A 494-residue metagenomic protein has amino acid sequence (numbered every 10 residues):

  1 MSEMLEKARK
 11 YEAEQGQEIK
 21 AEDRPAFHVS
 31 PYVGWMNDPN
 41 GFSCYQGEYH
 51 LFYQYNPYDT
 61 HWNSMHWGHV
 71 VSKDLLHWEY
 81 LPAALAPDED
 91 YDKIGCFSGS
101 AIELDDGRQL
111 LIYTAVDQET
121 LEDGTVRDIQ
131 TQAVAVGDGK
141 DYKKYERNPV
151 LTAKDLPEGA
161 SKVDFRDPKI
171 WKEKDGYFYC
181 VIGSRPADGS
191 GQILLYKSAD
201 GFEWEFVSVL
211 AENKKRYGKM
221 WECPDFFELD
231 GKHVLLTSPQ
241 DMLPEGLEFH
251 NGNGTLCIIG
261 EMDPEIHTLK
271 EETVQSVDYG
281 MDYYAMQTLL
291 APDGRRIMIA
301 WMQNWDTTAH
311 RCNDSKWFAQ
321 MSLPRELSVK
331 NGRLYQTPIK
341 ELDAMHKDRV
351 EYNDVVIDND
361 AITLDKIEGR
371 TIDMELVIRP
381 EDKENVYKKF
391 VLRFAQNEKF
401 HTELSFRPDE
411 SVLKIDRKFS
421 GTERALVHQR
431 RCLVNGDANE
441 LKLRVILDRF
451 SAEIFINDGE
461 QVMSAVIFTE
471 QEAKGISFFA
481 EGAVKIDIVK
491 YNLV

Functional and structural regions predicted by a protein language model:
M1-D167, K172-R216, D230-Y279, M302-Y352 (+2 more regions): Beta-rich carbohydrate-recognition and catalytic domains
R9-Q15, L256-V494: Beta-rich accessory regions
